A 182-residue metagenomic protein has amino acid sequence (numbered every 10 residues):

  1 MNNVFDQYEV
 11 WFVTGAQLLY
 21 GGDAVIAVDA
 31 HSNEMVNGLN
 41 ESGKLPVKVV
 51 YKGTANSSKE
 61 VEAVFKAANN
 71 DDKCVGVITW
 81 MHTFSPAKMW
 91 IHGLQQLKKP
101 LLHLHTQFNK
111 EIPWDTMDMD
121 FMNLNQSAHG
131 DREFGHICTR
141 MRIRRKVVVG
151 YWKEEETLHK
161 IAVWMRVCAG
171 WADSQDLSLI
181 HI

Functional and structural regions predicted by a protein language model:
Q17-N33, F121-S127: Glycine- and acidic-residue-enriched helix-capping/strand-helix junction motifs
G38-T54, R144-G150: Short beta-strand elements in bilobed, periplasmic/extracellular small-molecule ligand-binding domains
G53-K66, T157-I161: Structural motif
V61-V75, I91-G93: Short, well-structured alpha-helical segments in soluble
C74-F84, L102-L104: Periplasmic-binding protein-like
H92-D118, M122-E133: Short, acidic/small-residue loops that bind anionic groups at enzyme active sites
F134-C168: A charged, well-structured terminal subsegment
I180-I182: Conserved small/polar residues in nucleotide/adenosyl-binding loops
